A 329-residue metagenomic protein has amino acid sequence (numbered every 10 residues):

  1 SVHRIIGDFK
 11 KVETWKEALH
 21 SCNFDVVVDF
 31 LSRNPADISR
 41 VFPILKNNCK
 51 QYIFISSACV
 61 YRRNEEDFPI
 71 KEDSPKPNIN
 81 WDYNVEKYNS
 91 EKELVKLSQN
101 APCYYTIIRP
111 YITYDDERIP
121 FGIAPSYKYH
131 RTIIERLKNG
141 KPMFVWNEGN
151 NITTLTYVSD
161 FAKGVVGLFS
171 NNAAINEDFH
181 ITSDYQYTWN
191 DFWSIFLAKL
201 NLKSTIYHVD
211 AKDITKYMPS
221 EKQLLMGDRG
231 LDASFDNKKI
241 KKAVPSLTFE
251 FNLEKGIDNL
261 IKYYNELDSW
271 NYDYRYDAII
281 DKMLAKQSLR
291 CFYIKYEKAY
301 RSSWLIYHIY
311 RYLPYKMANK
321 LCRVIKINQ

Functional and structural regions predicted by a protein language model:
C22-P69, N78, V85-K96: NAD(P)-cofactor binding segment of oxidoreductase domains
N78-Y111, D116, Y129-R131, K138: Active-site Tyr-X1-5-Lys
A101, D115-R131, L168-F179, L202-K203: Glycine/proline-rich active-site loop of Rossmann-fold NAD(P)-dependent oxidoreductases
D115, V145-N151, F179-Q186, L197 (+3 more regions): Glycine-rich Rossmann NAD(P)(H)-binding loop
T132-T156: A conserved pocket-lining segment of Rossmann-fold NAD(P)-dependent short-chain dehydrogenase/reductase
V158, K216-L247, E266-S269, D281: Conserved C-terminal active-site "lid" loop/helix of NAD(P)H-dependent oxidoreductases that clamps the redox cofactor
G167-L225, N237, D258, W270 (+3 more regions): Mid/C-terminal beta-alpha module of Rossmann-like enzyme folds, strongest in SDR-family dehydrogenases/epimerases
N252-Q329: Amphipathic terminal alpha-helices
